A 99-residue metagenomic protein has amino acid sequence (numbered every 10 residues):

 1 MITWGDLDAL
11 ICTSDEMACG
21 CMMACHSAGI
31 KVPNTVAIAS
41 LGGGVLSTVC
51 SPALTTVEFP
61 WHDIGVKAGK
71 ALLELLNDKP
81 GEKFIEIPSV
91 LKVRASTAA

Functional and structural regions predicted by a protein language model:
I2-A99: Flexible loop/turn connectors
